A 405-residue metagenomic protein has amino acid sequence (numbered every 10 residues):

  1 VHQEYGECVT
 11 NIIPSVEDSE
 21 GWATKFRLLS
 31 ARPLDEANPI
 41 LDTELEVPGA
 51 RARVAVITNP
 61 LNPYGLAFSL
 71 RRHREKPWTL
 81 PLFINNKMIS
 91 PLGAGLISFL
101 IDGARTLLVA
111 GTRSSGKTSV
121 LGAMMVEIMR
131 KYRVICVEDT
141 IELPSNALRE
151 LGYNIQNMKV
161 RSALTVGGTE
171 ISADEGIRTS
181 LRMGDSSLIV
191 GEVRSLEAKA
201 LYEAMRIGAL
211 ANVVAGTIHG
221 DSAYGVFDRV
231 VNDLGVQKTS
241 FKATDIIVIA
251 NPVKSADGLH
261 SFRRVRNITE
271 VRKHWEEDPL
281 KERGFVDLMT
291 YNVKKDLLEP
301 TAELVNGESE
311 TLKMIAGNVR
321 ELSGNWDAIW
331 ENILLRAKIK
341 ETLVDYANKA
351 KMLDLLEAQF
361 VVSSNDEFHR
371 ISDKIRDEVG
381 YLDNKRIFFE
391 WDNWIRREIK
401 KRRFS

Functional and structural regions predicted by a protein language model:
V1-G103: P-loop NTP-binding catalytic core
P39-D42, A52-I57, E175, D233 (+2 more regions): Glycine-rich, charged/polar anion/phosphate-binding loops that engage phosphate groups from diverse ligands
G93, L121-G122: Motif I (Walker A/P-loop) of helicase-class P-loop NTPases
S98, A104-S114, A123-V253: Switch/coupling sub-region of P-loop NTPases
K117: Conserved lysine of the Walker
Y224-V248, V253-L259, R370-F404: A hydrophobic alpha-helix/topogenic segment detector that preferentially activates on transmembrane helices
I246-K338: Conserved P-loop NTPase
A328-S405: Terminal-proximal interaction/regulatory segments of ATP-powered molecular machines
